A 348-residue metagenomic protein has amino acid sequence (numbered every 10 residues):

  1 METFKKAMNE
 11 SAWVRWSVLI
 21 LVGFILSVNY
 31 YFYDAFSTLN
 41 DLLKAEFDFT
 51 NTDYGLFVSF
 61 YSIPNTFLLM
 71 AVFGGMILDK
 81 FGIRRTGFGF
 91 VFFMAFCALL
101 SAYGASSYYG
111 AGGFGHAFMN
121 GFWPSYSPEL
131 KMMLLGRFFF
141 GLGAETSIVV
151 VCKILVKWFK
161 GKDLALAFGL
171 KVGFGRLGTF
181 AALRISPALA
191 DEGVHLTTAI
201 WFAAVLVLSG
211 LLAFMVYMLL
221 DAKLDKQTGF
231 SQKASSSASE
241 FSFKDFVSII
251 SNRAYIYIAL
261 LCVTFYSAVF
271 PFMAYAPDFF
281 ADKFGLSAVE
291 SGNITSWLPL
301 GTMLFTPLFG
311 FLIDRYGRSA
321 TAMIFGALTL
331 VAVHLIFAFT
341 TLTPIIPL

Functional and structural regions predicted by a protein language model:
S17-N51, F272-P277: Extracytoplasmic
F36-N40, N252-T306: Extracytoplasmic gate region of multi-pass secondary transporters
S59-M76, S296-F309: Central cavity-lining transmembrane alpha-helices of secondary-active solute carriers, predominantly the Major
D79-V91, D314-A327: Cytoplasmic membrane-interface "Motif A"-like loop-to-helix N-cap segments of 12-TM Major Facilitator Superfamily
F92-Y126, L328-L342: C-terminal ends and interior cores of transmembrane alpha-helices in multi-pass membrane transporters/permeases
L130-M132, G136-G175: Cytoplasmic helix-loop-helix junction between adjacent transmembrane helices in 12-TM secondary transporters
K171-D225: Helix-loop-helix hairpin linking two adjacent transmembrane segments in secondary transporters
M218-K244: Flexible cytoplasmic inter-helical loops of multi-pass small-molecule transporters
